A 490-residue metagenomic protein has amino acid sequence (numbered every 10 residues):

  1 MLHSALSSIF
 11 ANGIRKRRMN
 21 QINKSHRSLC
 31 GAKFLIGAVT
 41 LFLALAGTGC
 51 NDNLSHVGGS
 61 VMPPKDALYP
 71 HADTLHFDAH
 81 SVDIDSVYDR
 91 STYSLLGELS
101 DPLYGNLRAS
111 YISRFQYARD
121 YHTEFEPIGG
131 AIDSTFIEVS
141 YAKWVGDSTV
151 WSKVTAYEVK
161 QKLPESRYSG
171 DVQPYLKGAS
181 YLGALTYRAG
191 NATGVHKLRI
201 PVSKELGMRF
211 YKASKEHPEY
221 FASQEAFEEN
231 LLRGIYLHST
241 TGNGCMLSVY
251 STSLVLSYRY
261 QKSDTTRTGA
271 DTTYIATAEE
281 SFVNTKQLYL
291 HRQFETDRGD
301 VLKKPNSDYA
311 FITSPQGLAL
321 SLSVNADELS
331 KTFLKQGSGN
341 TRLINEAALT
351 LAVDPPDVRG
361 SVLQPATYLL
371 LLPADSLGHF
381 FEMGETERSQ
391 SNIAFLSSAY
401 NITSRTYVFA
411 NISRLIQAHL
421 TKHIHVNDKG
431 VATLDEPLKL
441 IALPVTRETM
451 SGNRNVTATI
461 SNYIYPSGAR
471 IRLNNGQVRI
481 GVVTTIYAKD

Functional and structural regions predicted by a protein language model:
L2-D490: Secreted, disulfide-rich extracellular signaling modules
